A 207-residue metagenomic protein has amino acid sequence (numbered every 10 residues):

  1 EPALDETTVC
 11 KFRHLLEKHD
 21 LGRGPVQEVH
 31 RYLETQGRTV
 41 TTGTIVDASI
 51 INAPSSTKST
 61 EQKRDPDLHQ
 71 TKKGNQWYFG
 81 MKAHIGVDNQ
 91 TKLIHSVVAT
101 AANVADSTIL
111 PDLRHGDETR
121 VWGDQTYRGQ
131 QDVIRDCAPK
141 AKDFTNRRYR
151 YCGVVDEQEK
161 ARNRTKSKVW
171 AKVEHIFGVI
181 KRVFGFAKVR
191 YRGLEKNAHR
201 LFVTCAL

Functional and structural regions predicted by a protein language model:
E1-K140, F202-L207: Polybasic low-complexity intrinsically disordered regions
T119-R120, Q125-F202: Helix-centered, glycine/charged polyanion-binding patches within enzymatic domains that contact phosphate-containing
